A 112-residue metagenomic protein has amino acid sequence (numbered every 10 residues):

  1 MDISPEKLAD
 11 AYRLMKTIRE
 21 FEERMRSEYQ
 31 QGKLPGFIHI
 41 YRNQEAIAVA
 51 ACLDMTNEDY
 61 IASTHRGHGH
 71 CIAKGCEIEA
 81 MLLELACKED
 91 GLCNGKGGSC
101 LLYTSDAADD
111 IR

Functional and structural regions predicted by a protein language model:
M1-I61: N-terminal amphipathic, basic-rich helices that act as targeting or association modules
F21, E89-L102: Acidic-glycine-rich active-site phosphate/pyrophosphate-binding loop
K33-I38, G67-H70, S105: A short glycine/serine-rich beta->alpha loop
I47-G95: Active-site cofactor/substrate anionic-group-binding motifs, chiefly glycine- and Lys/Arg-rich phosphate-binding loops
Y103-R112: Single conserved hydrophobic/aromatic residue that forms the stacking wall/gate of nucleotide- or nucleobase-binding
